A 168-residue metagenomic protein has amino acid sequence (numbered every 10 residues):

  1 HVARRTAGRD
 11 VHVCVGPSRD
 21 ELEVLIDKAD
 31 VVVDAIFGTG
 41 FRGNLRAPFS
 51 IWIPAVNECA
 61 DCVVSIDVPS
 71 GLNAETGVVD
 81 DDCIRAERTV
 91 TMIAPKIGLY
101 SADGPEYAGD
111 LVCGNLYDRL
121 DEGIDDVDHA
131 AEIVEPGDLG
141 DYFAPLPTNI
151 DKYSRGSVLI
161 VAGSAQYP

Functional and structural regions predicted by a protein language model:
H1, L99-P168: Small-residue (G/A/S/T)-rich helix-start motifs and N-terminal tracts that mark the onset
H1-I124: Glycine-rich phosphate/dinucleotide-binding loop and adjoining beta-alpha-beta core of small-molecule
